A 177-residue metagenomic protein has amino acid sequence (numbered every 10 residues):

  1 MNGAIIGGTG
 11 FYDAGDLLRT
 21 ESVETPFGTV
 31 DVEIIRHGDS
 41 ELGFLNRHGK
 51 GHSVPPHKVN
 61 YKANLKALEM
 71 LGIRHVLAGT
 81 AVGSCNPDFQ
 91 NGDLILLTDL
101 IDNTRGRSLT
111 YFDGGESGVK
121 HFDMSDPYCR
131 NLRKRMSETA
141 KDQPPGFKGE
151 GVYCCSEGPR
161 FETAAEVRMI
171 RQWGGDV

Functional and structural regions predicted by a protein language model:
M1-M124: Metabolite-binding pocket within alpha/beta catalytic cores that recognizes anionic/polar moieties
P127-Q172: Active-site rim beta-loop-alpha module in soluble metabolic enzymes
G174-V177: Short, intrinsically disordered, charge-balanced linker/junction segments flanking boundaries in proteins
